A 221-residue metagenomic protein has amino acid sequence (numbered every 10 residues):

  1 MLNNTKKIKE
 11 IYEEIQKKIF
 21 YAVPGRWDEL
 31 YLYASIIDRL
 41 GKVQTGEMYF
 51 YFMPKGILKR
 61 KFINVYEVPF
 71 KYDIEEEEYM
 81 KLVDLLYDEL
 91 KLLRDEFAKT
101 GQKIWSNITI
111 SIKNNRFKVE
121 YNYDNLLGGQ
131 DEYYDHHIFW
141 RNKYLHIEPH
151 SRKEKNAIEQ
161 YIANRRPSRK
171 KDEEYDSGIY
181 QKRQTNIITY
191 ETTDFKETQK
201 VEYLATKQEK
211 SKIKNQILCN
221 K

Functional and structural regions predicted by a protein language model:
M1-F70: N-terminal "first-domain core" detector
N3-E10, E14, E77, K81-D88 (+3 more regions): Alpha-helix boundary/N-cap detector
Y12-E14, D84-G101, N220: Short linear interaction motifs
A22-V23, T100-G101, T109-S111: A general structural signal for short secondary-structure junctions and capping/turn motifs
D28, F62, A98-W105, V119-N122 (+1 more regions): Short, solvent-exposed secondary-structure capping/transition elements
L30-S35, I104-S111: A short glycine-rich, hydrophobically flanked beta-strand micro-motif that places a catalytic Asp/Glu for divalent metal
K55-L92: A broadly used, surface-exposed interaction patch
N114-K221: Acidic, proline/glycine-rich low-complexity IDRs
